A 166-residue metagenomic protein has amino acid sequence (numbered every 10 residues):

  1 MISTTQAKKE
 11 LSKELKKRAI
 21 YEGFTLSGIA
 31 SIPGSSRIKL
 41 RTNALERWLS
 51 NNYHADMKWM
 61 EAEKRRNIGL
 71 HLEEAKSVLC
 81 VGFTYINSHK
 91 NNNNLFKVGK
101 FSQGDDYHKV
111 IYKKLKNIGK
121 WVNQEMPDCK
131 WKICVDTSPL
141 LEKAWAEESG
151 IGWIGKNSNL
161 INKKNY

Functional and structural regions predicted by a protein language model:
M1-Y166: Auxiliary alpha/beta "docking" domains used to position bulky ligands
